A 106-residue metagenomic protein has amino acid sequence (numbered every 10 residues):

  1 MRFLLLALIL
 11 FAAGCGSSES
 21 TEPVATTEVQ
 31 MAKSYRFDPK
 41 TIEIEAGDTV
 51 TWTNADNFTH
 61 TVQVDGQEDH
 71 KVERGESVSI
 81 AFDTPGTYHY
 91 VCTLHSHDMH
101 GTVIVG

Functional and structural regions predicted by a protein language model:
M1-L6: Sec-dependent signal peptide recognition, specifically the positively charged N-region followed immediately by
L8-F11, C15-G106: Extracytoplasmic copper-binding redox domains, predominantly the cupredoxin/blue-copper superfamily
